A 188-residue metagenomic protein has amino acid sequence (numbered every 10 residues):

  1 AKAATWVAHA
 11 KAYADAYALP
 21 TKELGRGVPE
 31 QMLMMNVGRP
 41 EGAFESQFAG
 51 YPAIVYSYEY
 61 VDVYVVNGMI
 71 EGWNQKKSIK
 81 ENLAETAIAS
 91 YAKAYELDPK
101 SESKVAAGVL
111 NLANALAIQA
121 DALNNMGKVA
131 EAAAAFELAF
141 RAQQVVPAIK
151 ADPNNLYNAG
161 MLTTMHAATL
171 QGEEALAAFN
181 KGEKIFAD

Functional and structural regions predicted by a protein language model:
A12-A130, L138, Q143-P153, H166-A178 (+1 more regions): Short coil/linker segments at helix-helix boundaries
Y157-M161: Conserved alpha-helical positions within TPR/SEL1-like repeat arrays
